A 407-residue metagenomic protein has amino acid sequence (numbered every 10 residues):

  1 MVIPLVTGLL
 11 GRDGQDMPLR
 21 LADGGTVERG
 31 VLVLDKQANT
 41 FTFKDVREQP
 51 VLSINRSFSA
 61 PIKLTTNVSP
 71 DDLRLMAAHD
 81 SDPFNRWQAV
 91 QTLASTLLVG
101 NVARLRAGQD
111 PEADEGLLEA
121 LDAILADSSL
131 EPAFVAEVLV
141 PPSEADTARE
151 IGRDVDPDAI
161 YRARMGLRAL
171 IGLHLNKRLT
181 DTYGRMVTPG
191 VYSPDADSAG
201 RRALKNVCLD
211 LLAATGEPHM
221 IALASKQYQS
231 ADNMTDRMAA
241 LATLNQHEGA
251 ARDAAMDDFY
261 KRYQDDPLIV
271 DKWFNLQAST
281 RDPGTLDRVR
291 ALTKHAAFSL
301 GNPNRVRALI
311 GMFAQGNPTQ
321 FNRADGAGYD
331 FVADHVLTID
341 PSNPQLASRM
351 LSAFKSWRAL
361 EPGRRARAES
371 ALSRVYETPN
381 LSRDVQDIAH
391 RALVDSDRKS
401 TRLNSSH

Functional and structural regions predicted by a protein language model:
M1-L5: Short coil-to-beta strand junction motifs in C2/discoidin
T7-D13: Beta-strand elements of well-folded, non-transmembrane domains
L10, K44-R398, R402: Long, ordered, helix-rich scaffold segments
D13-L21: Surface-exposed loop/edge segments in extracytoplasmic proteins
R20-T26, S57-F58: Short intrinsically disordered coil segments
D23-N39: Short proline/glycine- and polar residue-rich coil/turn motifs
L403-H407: Positively charged, low-complexity/disordered segments
